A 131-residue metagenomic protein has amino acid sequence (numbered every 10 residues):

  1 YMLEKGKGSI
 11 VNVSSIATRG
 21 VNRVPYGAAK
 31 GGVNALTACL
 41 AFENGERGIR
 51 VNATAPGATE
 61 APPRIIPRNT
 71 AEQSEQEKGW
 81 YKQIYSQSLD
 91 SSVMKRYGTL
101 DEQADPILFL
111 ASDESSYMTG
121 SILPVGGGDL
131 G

Functional and structural regions predicted by a protein language model:
Y1-S9, G20: A short helix-coil junction within the Rossmann-fold of NAD(P)-dependent oxidoreductases
S15: Residue(s) in the substrate-gating loop at a strand-loop-helix junction that position the organic substrate next
A29: Active-site helix of classical SDR
F42-E46, S116: Alpha-helical segment proximal to the catalytic Tyr-Lys
E46, A58-S91: A glycine/serine/threonine-rich, flexible loop-to-helix segment that serves as the NAD(P) cofactor-binding "lid"
R50-E60, A111, P124-G126: Conserved SDR Rossmann-fold cofactor-binding beta-strand/turn motif
W80, S92-Q103, E114: A conserved structural motif in NAD(P)-dependent oxidoreductases
I107-L108, T119-G131: Short C-terminal tail/terminal secondary-structure segment of NAD(P)H-dependent dehydrogenase/reductase domains
